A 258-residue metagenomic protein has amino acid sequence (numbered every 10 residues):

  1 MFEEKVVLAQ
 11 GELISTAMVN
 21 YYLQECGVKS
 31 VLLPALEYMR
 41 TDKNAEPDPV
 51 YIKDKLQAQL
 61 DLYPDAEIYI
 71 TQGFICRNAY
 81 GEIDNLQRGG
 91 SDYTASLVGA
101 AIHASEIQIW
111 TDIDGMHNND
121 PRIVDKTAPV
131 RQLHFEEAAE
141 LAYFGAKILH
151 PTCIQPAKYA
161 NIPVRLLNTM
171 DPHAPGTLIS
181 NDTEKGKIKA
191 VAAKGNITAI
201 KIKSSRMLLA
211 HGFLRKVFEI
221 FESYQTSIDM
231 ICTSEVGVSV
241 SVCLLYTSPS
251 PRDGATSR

Functional and structural regions predicted by a protein language model:
M1-I154: Nucleotide/pyrophosphate-binding catalytic subdomain
A142, H150, Q155-L178, G195-I197: A conserved active-site cap/scaffold subdomain adjacent to cofactor or substrate pockets
L149-T152, P163-P172, I202, Y224-E235 (+1 more regions): Flexible, glycine/charged-enriched surface loops at secondary-structure junctions
H173-I200, R252: Long, charged amphipathic helices and adjacent flexible linkers at domain junctions
K203-G212, L244-L245: Short, surface-exposed ligand-recognition loops at beta-strand->loop->(often short) alpha-helix junctions that present
K216-Y224: Generic non-transmembrane alpha-helical segments
Y246-D253: Conserved small/polar residues in nucleotide/adenosyl-binding loops
